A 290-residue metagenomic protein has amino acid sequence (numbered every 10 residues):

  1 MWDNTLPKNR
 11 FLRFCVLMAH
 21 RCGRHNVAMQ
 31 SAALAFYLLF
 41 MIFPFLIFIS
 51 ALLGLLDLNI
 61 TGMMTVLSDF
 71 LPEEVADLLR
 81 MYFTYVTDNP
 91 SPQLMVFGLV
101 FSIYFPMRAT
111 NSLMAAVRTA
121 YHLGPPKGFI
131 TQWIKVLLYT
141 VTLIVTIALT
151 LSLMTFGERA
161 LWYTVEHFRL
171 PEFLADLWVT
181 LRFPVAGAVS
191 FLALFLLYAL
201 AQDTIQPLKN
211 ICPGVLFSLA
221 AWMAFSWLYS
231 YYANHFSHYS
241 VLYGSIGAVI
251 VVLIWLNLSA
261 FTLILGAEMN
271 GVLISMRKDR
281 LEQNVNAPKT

Functional and structural regions predicted by a protein language model:
M1-T290: Membrane-embedded alpha-helices and immediately adjacent juxtamembrane helical segments in alpha-helical membrane
